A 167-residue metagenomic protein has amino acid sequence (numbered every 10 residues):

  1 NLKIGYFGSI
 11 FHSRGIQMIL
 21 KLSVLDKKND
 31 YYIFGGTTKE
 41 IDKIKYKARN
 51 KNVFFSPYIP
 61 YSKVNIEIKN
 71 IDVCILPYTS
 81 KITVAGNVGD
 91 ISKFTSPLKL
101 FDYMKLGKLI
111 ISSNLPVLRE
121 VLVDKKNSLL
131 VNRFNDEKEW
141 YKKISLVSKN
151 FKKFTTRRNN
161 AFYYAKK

Functional and structural regions predicted by a protein language model:
N1-R14, I19-S23, Y32, R158: Conserved donor-binding/catalytic core segment of Leloir-type glycosyltransferases
L2, D30, G107-L109: Proline-centered loop/turn at the N-terminus of a beta-strand
Y6-G8, F34-G36, S56, I91: Short hydrophobic "strand-cap" motifs at the C-terminus of beta-strands
S9-G15, V24-K27, K39, P60-Y61 (+3 more regions): Nucleotide-sugar-dependent glycosyltransferase donor-binding/catalytic pocket residues
R14, P60-K69, C74-K105, S112-E120: Nucleotide-sugar-dependent
I33-G35, I41-V73, T83, K125: Nucleotide-activated donor-binding/catalytic signature segment of Leloir-type glycosyltransferases, i.e., the conserved
L98, R119-S145: Change "using UDP/GDP/dTDP sugars" to "using nucleotide sugars
L146, K153-K167: A short, well-ordered alpha-helix in the C-terminal region of glycosyltransferases
